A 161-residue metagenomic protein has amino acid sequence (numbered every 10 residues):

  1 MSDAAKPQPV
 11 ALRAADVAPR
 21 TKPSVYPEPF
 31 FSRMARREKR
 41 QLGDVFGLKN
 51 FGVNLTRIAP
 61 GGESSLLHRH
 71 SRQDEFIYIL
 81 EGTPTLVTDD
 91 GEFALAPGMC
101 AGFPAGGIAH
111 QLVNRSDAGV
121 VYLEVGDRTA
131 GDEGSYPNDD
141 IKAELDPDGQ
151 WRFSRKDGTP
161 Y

Functional and structural regions predicted by a protein language model:
M1-N50, E133-Y161: A short, N-terminal "cap"/entry segment at the start of jelly-roll beta-barrel domains of the cupin/DSBH fold
R36-Q41, N54-H70: Conserved short histidine dyad/triad with adjacent acidic residue
K39, G52-L55, A109, G119: Conserved beta-strand residues within beta-sheet cores
R72-P84, D89: Glycine- and acidic-residue-biased ligand/ion/polar-headgroup-sensing regions
T85, A105-D132: Ligand-binding loop in jelly-roll beta-barrel domains
D90-A105: Short acidic-glycine-tyrosine-enriched beta hairpin
